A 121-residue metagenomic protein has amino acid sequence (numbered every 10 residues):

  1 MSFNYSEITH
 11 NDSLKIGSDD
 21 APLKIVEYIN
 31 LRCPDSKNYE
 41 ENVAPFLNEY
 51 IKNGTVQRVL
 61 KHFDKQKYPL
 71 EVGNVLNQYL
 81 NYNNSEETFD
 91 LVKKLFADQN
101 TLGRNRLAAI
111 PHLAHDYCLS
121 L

Functional and structural regions predicted by a protein language model:
M1-N4: N-proximal helix/coil linker or "cap" segments that precede and/or mark the start of modular domains
S6-L23: A short beta-strand-turn-helix
E7-I8, R32, N38: Mixed-charge, polar/low-complexity N-terminal
D19-P34: Short active-site neighborhood of thiol/selenol oxidoreductases, capturing the structured segment around
I29, K37-H115: Structural alpha/beta surface segment adjacent to cysteine/selenocysteine redox centers across thiol/disulfide enzymes
C118-L121: Thiol-/selenol-based redox modules, centered on thioredoxin-like and closely related oxidoreductase domains
